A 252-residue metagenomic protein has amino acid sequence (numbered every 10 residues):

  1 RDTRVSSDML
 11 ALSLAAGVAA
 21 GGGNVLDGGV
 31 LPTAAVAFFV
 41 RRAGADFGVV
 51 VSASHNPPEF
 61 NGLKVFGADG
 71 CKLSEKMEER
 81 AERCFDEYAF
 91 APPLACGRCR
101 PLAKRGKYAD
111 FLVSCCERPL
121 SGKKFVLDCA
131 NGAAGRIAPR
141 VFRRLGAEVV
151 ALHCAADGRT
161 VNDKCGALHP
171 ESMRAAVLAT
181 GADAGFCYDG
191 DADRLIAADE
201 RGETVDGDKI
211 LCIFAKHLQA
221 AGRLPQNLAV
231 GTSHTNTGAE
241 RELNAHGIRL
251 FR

Functional and structural regions predicted by a protein language model:
R1-T3, L26, K124-L127, N227-S233: Short glycine-rich phosphate-binding loop at a beta-alpha junction
D2-F60, R140-A198: N-terminal small/polar loop signature for handling phosphorylated ligands or for N-terminal nucleophile
V5, C129, T160-C165, G202-D206 (+2 more regions): Alpha-helix capping and helix-loop boundary segments enriched in small/acidic/polar residues
S7-L12, E78, G135-P139, E240: Short, surface-exposed alpha-helical segments at coil->helix boundaries
A19, G28, E79-D110, S114 (+1 more regions): Proline/glycine-rich low-complexity loops and linkers
V50, K64, V126, C187 (+3 more regions): Structured core elements
N61-T180: Gly/Ser/Thr-enriched, mixed-charge loops and adjacent short helices that form phosphate/oxyanion-binding elements
V65-A68, I196-E200, N244: Short beta-strand-to-turn element immediately C-terminal to the catalytic PLP-Schiff-base lysine in fold type I
